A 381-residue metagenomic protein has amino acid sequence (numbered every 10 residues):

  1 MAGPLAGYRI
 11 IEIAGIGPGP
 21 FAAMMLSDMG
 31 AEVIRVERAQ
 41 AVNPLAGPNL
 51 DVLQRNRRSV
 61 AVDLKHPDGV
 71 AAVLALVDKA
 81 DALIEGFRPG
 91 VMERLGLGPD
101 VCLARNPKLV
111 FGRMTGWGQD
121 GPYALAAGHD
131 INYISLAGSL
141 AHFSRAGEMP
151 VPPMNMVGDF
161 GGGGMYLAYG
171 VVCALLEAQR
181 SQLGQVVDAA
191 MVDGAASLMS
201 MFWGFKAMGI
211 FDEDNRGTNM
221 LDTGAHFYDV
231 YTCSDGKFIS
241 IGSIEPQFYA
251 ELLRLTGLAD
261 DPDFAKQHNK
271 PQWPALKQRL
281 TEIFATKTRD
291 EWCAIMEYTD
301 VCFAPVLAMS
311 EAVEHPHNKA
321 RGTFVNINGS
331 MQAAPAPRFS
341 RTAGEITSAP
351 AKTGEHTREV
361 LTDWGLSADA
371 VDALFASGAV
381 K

Functional and structural regions predicted by a protein language model:
M1-L183, D214, K352, R358-K381: N-terminal helix-loop segment corresponding to the beta1-alpha1 unit of nucleotide/adenylate-binding folds
M1-R9, T232-S234, E311-K381: Terminal low-complexity tails and localization/encapsulation signals of metabolic enzymes
D63, E85, A189-V192, I241-S243: Active-site-adjacent beta-strand anchor residues
W117-G118, M191-A196, D235-K237, S243-F248 (+1 more regions): Glycine-rich beta-alpha junction loops
V151-G162, G184-V186, G217-D222, H226-Y228 (+3 more regions): A short glycine-threonine-serine/GTX helix/turn-capping micro-motif
L175-T218: Substrate-binding/catalytic subdomain of NAD(P)-dependent oxidoreductase enzymes
H226-T299, F303: Aromatic-enriched alpha-helical interface/lid elements that frame and gate functional surfaces
E297-N318: Conserved PLP cofactor-binding pocket of PLP-dependent enzymes
